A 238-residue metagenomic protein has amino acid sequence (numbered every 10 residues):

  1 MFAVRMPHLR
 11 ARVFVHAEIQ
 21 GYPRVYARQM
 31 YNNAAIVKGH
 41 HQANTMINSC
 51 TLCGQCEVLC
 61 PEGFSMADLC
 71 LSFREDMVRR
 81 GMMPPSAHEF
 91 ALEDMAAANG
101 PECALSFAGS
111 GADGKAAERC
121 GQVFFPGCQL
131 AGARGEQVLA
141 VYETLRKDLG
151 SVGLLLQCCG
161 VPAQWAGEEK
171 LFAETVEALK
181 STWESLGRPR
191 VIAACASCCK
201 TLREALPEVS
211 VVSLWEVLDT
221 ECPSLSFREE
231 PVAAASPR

Functional and structural regions predicted by a protein language model:
M1, A11-R12, C60-P61: Conserved, structurally critical residues in compact or repeat modules of secreted/surface and RNA-related proteins
M1, V15-Q29, P223-R238: Redox cofactor-anchoring modules in respiratory/redox and cofactor-processing assemblies
M6-R10, F14, T45, Q55: A short, cysteine/histidine-rich metal-binding "knuckle" motif
I19-V209: Iron-sulfur-cluster electron-transfer modules
S110-E118, E221-P231: Short boundary motifs at domain starts and secondary-structure transition points
G160, V217-C222: A short, histidine- and acid-enriched strand-loop-helix "catalytic/donor-clamping" loop that lines the nucleotide-sugar
V209-W215: Short hydrophobic/aromatic-enriched beta-strand-loop microsegments
